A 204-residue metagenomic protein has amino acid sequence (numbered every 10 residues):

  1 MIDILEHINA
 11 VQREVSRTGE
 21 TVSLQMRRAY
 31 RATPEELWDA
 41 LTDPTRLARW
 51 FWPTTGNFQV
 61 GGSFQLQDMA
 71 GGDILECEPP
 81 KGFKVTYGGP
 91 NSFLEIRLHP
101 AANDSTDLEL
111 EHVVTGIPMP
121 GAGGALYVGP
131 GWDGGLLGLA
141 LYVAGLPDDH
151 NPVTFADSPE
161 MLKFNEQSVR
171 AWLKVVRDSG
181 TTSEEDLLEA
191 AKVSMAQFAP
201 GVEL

Functional and structural regions predicted by a protein language model:
M1-G19, V113-L204: Terminal "cap-and-tail" regions of soluble proteins that handle hydrophobic small molecules
T18-T21, Q25-M26, A32-E36, P44-G82: Short beta-edge strand/loop motif at the mouth of beta-sheet-based domains
A32-E35, T42-T45, L126-P130, G134: A generic structural signal for alpha-helix starts
L37-W38, L47, I74, L108 (+2 more regions): Hydrophobic pocket/interface hotspot
E76, L98-A102: Short, low-complexity Ser/Thr-rich regulatory SLiMs
P90-N91: Amphipathic hydrophobic-ligand
P100, L110-V114: Short, structured patches in soluble enzyme cores that scaffold and shape functional sites
